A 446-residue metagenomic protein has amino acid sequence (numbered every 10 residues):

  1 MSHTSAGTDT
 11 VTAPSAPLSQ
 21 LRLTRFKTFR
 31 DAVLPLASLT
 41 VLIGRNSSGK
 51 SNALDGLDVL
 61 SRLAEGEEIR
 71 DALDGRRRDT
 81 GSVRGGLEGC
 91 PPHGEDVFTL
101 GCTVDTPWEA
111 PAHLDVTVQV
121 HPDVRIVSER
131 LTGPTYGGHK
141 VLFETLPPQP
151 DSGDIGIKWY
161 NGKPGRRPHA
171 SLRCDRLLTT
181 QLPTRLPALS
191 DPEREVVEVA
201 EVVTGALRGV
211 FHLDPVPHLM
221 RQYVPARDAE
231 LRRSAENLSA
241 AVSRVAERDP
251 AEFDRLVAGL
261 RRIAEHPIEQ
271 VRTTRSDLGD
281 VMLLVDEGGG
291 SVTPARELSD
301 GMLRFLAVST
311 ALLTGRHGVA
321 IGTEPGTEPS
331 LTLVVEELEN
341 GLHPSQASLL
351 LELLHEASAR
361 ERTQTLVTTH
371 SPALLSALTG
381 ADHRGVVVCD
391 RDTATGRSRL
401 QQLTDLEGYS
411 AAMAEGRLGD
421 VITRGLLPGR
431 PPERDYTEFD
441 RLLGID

Functional and structural regions predicted by a protein language model:
S2-A13, L349-D446: C-terminal lobe/lid and adjacent interdomain/linker elements of RecA-like ASCE P-loop ATPase modules
S2-R30: N-terminal pre-Walker A segment at the start of P-loop NTPase domains
S15, D31-A37, E324-E328: Phosphate-binding P-loop
A37-R78, D300, R304-L312, E352-L353 (+2 more regions): Phosphate-binding glycine-rich loops of NTP-binding sites
D55-R125: Conserved P-loop NTP-binding catalytic core
H93, W108, T314-T327, E356-E361 (+1 more regions): Conserved catalytic network of the ASCE P-loop NTPase/AAA+ motor domain
W108-A258, R262, H266: Electropositive, glycine-dotted interaction segments that contact anionic polymers or phosphate-rich ligands
D254, R261-E265, E269-T314, G318-S345: Conserved ABC ATPase signature
